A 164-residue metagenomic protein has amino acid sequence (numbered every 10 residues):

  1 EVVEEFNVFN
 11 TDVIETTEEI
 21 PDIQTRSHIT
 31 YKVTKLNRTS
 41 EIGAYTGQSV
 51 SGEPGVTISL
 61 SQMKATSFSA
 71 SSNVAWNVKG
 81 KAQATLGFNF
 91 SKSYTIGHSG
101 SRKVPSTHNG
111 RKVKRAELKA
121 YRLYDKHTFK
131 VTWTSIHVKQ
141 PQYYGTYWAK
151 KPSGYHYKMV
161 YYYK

Functional and structural regions predicted by a protein language model:
E1-S51: N-terminal prepro-regions of secreted/extracellular proteins
V3, F9, A44-Q48, N73 (+2 more regions): Surface-exposed beta-strand edges and their flanking turn/coil or helix-capping segments
E4-E5, E15-E18, K64, K92 (+1 more regions): Polar/charged side chains located within well-ordered beta-strands of beta-rich proteins
G52-H108: Membrane-insertion modules used to breach or fuse lipid bilayers
W76, W133, W148, Y161-Y162: A residue-identity detector for tryptophan
S91-K151: Membrane pore-forming effector domains from diverse proteins
K150-K164: Short, low-complexity, Pro/Ser/Thr/Gly-rich segments in the mature regions of secreted, periplasmic
